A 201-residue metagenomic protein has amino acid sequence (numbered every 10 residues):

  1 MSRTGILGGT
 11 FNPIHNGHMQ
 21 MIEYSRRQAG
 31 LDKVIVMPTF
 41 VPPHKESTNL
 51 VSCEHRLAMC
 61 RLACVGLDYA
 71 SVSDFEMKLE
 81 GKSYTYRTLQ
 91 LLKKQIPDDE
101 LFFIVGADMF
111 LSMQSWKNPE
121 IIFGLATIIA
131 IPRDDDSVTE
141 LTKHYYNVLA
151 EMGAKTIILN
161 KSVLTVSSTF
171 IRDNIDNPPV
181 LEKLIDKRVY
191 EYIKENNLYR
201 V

Functional and structural regions predicted by a protein language model:
M1-V201: Nucleotidyltransferase catalytic core that binds NTPs
